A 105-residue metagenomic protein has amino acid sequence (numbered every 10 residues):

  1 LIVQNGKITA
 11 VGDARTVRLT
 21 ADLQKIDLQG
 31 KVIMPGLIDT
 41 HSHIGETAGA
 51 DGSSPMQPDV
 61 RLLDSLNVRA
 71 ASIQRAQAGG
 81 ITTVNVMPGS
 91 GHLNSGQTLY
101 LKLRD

Functional and structural regions predicted by a protein language model:
L1-M34: Histidine-rich, glycine-flanked metal-binding segment
I2, D39, N85, Y100-K102: Structured core elements
D13-R15, P88-S90, D105: A mature extracytoplasmic/lumenal domain signature
L23, L28-L93: Metal-associated gating/positioning segment near the N- to mid-region
N94-D105: Mobile "lid/hinge" segments at catalytic clefts and subdomain interfaces of large enzymes
